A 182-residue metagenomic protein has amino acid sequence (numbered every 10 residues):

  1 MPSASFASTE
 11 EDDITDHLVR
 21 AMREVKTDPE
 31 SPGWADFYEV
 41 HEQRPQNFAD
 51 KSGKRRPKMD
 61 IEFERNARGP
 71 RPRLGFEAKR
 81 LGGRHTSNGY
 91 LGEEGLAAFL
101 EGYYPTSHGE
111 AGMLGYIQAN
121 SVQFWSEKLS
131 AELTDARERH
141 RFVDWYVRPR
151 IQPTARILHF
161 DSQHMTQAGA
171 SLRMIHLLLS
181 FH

Functional and structural regions predicted by a protein language model:
M1-D12, L18-W34, H85, G89 (+2 more regions): C-terminal tail/extension regions appended to the core domain(s) of diverse proteins
L18, P70-P72: Conserved N-terminal substructure of TIR/SEFIR domains
D36-P70: Active-site metal-binding core of divalent-cation-utilizing nuclease and nuclease-like domains
P57-M59, L74, A111-G112: Residue-level detector of short, conserved catalytic/binding motifs and their immediate flanks
I61-F63, L74-G82: Conserved catalytic cores of phosphodiester-cleaving nucleases, focusing on short active-site segments
P72, G83-E94: Active-site-adjacent loop/helix micro-motif of nuclease/hydrolase catalytic cores
E77, L114-Q118: Conserved beta-strand segments of the P-loop GTPase G domain that flank and frequently precede/overlap
